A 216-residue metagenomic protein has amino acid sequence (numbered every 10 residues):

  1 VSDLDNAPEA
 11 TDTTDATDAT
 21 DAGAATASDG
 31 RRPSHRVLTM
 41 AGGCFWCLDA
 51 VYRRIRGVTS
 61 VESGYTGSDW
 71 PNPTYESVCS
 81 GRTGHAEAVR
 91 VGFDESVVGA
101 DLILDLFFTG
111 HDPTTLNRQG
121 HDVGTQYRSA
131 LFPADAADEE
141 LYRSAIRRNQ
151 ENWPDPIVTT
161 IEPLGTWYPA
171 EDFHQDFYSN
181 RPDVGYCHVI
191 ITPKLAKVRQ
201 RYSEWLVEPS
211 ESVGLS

Functional and structural regions predicted by a protein language model:
V1-S216: Flexible coil/turn and secondary-structure edge motifs
